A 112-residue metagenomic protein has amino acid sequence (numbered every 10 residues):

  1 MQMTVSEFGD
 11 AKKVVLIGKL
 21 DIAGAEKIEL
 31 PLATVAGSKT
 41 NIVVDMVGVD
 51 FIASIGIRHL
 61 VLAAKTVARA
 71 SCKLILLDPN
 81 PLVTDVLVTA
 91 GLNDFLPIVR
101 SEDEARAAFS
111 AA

Functional and structural regions predicted by a protein language model:
M1-V15: Short beta-strand/loop segment at the start of cytosolic alpha/beta domains
G9-D10, I55, L62, D103: Short alpha-helical segments used as structural interaction elements across diverse proteins
I22-L96: Amphipathic alpha-helical interaction surfaces in cytosolic regulatory modules
P81, D103-E104: Acidic phosphotransfer microenvironment of two-component signaling modules
P97-S101: Short acidic-hydrophobic, aromatic-tinged amphipathic segments that line or gate anion-handling sites
E104-A112: Short, charged, intrinsically disordered terminal tails
